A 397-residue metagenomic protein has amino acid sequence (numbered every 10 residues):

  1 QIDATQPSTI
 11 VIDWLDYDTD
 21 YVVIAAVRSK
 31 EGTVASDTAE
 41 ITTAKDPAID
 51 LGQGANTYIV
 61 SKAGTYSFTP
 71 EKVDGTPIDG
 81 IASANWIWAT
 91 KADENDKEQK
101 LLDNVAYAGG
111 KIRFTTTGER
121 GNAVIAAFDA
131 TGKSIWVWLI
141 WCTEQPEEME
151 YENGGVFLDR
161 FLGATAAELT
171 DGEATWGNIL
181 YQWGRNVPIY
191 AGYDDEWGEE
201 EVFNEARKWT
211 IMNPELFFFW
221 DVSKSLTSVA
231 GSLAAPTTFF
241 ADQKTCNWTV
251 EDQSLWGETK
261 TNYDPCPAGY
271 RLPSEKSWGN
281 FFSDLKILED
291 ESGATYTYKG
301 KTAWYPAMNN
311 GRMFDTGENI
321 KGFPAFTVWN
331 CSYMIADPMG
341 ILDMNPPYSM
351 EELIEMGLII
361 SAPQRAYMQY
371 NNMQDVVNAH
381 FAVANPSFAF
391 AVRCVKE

Functional and structural regions predicted by a protein language model:
I2-Q6, V105-Y107: Short beta-strand segments within Ig-like beta-sandwich modules, predominantly Fibronectin type-III
T5-P7, D18, S61-T65: Solvent-exposed, conformationally flexible loop/turn segments
I12-Y17, T116: Short, flexible loop/turn segments at beta-strand junctions in immunoglobulin-like and fibronectin type III
Y17, K30-K45: Extracellular fibronectin type III
Y17-T19, G64, G121, A268: A glycine-anchored, Pro-Gly-centered beta-turn/N-cap motif
V22-R28, V124-A126: Extracellular recognition modules
D46-K260, M334, P386-E397: Short, compositionally biased
A164, T237-E397: C-terminal, surface-exposed recognition/capping segments
